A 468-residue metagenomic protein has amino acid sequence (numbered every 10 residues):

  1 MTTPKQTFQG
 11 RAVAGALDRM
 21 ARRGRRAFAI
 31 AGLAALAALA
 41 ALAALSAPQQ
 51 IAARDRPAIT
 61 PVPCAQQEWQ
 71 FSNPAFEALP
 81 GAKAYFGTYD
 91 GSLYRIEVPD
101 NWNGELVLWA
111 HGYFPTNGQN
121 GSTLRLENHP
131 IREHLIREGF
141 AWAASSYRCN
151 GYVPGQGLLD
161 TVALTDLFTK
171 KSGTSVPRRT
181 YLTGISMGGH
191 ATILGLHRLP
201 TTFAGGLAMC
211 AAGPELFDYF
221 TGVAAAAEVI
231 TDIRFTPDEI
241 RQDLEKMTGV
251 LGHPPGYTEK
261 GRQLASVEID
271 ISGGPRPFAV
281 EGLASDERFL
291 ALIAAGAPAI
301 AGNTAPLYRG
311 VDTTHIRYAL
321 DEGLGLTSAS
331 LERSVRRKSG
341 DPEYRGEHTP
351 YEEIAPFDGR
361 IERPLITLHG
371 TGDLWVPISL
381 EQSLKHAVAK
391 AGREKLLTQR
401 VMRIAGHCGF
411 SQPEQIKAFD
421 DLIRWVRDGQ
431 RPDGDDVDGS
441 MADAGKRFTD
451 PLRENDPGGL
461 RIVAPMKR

Functional and structural regions predicted by a protein language model:
L33, P48-Q119, N128, R345 (+1 more regions): Catalytic-loop region of hydrolases
R54, V280-L292, I300, E362 (+2 more regions): Alpha/beta-hydrolase-fold serine-hydrolase catalytic core, especially in secreted/extracellular enzymes
R54-P80, A212-P356: Accessory cap/linker subdomain of secreted extracellular hydrolases
N101-W102, L164-S186, T202: Gly/Ser-rich "nucleophile elbow"/oxyanion-hole loop immediately N-terminal to the catalytic nucleophile in hydrolases
G112-Y113, T123-P154, L158-T161, R403: Active-site machinery of serine-nucleophile hydrolases
R179-T231: Primarily recognizes the serine-hydrolase "nucleophile elbow" in alpha/beta-hydrolase and SGNH/GDSL folds
T367-H369: Short beta-strand/loop motif that positions the catalytic acidic residue of the alpha/beta-hydrolase fold
W375-L380: Conserved alpha/beta-hydrolase "acid-adjacent" motif
